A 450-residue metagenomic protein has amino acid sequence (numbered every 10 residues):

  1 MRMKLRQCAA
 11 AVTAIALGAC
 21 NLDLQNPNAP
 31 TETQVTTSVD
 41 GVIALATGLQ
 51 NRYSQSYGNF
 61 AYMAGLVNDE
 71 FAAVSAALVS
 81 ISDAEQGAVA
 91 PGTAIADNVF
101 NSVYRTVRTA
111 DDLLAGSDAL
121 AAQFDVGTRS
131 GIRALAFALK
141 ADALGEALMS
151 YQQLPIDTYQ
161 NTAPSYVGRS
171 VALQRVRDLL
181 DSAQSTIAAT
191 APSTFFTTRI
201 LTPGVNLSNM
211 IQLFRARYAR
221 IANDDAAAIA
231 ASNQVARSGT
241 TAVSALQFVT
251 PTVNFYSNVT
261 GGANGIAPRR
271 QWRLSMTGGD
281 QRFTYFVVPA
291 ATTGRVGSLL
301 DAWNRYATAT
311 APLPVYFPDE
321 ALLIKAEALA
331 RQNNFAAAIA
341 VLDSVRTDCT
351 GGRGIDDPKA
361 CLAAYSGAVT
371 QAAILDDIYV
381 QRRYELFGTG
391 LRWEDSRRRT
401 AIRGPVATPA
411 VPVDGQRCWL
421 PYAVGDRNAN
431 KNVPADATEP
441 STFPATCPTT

Functional and structural regions predicted by a protein language model:
M1-G18: Sec-dependent bacterial lipoprotein signal peptides
C20-N68, A72, S232, G404-T450: Membrane-proximal, proline-rich intrinsically disordered regions
F71-S75, S82, L180, N223-L322 (+5 more regions): Hydrophobic-face positions in mid-chain alpha helices that act as interaction patches
I81-Y151, S165-S170, L180, S185-I187 (+3 more regions): Conserved, well-structured interaction surfaces
I132, L139, E146, L207-M210 (+4 more regions): "A position-specific structural signal for the A-helix of alpha-solenoid helical repeats
